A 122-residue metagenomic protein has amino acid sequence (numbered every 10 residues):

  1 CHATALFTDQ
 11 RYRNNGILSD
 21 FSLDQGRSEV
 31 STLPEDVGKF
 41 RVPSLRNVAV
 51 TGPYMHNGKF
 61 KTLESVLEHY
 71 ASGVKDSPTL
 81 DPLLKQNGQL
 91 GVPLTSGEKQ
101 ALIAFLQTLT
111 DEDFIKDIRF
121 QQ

Functional and structural regions predicted by a protein language model:
C1-Q122: Periplasmic c-type cytochrome electron-transfer domains
